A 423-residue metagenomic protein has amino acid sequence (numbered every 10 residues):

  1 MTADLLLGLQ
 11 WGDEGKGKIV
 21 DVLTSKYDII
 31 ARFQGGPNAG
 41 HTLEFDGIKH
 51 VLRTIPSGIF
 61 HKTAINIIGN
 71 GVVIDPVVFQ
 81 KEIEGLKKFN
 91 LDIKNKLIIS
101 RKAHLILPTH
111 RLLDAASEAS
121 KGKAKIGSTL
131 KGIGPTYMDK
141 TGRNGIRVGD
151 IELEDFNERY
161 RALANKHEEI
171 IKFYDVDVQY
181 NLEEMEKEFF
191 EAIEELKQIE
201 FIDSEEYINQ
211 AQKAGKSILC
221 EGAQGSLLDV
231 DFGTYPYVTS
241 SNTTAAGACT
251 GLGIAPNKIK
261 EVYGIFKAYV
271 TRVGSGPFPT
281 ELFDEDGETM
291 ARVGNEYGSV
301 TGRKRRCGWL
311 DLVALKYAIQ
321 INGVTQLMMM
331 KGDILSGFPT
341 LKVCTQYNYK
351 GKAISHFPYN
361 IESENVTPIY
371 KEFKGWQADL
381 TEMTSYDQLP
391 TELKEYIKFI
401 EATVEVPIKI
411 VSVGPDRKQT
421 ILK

Functional and structural regions predicted by a protein language model:
M1-K423: Non-transmembrane, aqueous-exposed alpha-helical and coiled segments at domain scale
